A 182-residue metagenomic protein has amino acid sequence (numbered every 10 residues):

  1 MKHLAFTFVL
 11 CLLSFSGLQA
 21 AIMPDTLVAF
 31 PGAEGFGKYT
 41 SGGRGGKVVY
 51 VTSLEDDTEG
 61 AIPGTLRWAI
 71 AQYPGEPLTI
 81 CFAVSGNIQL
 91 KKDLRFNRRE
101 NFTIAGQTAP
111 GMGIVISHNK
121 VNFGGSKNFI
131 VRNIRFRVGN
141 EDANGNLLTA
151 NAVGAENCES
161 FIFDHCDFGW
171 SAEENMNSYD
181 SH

Functional and structural regions predicted by a protein language model:
M1-I22: Bacterial Sec-dependent N-terminal signal peptides
L18-G32: Boundary/junction segments of secreted and surface-exposed precursor proteins
Q19, D180-H182: Short, intrinsically disordered, charge-balanced linker/junction segments flanking boundaries in proteins
V28-I80: Acidic Gly/Asp/Thr-rich repetitive segments characteristic of extracellular carbohydrate-active and adhesion proteins
D57, N87-Q89, P110-G111, N122 (+5 more regions): Extracellular beta-strand scaffolds
P63-G75, I88-T103, M112-R132, V138-C158: Extracellular beta-strand-rich solenoid/capping regions of secreted or surface-exposed proteins that bind or remodel
S126, A150, F163, E173-N175: Conserved positions at the start
